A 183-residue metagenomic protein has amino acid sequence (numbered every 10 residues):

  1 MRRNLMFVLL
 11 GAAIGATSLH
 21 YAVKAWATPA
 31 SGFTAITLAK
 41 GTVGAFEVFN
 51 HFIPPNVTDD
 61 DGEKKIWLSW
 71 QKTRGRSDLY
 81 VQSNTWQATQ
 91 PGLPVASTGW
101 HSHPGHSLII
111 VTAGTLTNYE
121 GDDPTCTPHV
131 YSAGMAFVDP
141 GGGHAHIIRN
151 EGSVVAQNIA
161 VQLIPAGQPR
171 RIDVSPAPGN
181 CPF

Functional and structural regions predicted by a protein language model:
N4-F7, S18-Q82, H129-V130, S175-F183: A short, N-terminal "cap"/entry segment at the start of jelly-roll beta-barrel domains of the cupin/DSBH fold
R74-S77, W86-I110: A short beta-loop-beta micro-motif enriched in histidine and acidic residues
N84-A88, L93-A96, E120, P124 (+1 more regions): N-terminal post-signal-peptidase region of extra-cytosolic proteins
A96-H103, E120, H129, R149-N150: Short histidine-centered beta-strand/loop micro-motifs that create catalytic or ligand/metal-coordination sites
H103-D123, M135: Glycine- and acidic-residue-biased ligand/ion/polar-headgroup-sensing regions
G121-G143: Short acidic-glycine-tyrosine-enriched beta hairpin
S132, G141-P169: Ligand-binding loop in jelly-roll beta-barrel domains
